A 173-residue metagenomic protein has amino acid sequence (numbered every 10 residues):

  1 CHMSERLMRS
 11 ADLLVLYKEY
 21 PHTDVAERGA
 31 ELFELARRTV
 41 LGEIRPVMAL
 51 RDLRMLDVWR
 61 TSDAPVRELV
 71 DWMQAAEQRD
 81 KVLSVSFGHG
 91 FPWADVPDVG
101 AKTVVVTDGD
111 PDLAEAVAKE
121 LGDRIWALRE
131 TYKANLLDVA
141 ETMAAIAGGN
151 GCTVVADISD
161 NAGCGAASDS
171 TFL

Functional and structural regions predicted by a protein language model:
C1-G42, V154-S170: Active-site histidine-anchored catalytic micro-motif
R9, L13, L50, D80-V82: Residue-level signal for well-ordered alpha-helical segments
Y20, G29, F33-Q78: Conserved anion/nucleotide-ligand pocket segment
V25-A26, R45-M48, A134-D138: Short C-terminal domain-edge/linker segments immediately following a structured domain
D57-L173: Hard-cation-handling environments
